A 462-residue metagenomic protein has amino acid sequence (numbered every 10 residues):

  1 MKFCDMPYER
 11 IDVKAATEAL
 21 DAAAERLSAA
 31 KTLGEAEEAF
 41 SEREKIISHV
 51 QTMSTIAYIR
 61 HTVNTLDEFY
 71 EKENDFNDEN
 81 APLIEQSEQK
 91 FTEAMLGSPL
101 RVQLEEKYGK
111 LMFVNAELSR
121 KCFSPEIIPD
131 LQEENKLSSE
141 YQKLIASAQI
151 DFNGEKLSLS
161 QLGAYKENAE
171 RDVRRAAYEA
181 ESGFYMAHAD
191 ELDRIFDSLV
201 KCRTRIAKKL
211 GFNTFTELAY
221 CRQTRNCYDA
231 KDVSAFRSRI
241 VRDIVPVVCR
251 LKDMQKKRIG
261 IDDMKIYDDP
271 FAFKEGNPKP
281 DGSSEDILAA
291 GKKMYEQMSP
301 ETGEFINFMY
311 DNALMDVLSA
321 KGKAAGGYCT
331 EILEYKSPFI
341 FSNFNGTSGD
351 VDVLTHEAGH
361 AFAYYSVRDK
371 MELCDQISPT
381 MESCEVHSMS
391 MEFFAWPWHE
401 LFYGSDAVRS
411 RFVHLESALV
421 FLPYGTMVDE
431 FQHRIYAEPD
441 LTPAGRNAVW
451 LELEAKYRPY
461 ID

Functional and structural regions predicted by a protein language model:
M1-N277, A290: A well-structured
C122-F123, E179-H188, Y228-S234, D269-P280 (+5 more regions): Glycine- and acidic
F196-A207, F212-N213, L251-Q255, G359-D369 (+1 more regions): Long, well-ordered alpha-helical segments
R242, V367, S378-A407, H414-L415 (+1 more regions): Post-HExxH zinc-binding segment in Zn-dependent metallohydrolases
R258, K274-Y335: Auxiliary, metal-adjacent structural segments of Zn-dependent hydrolase domains
D263-A290, A363, H399, V413-T426: Long, K/E/R/D-enriched contiguous segments that form extended
S342-S366, S388, F393, F431: Active-site recognition of the HExxH zinc-binding catalytic motif
P397-D462: Long, amphipathic alpha-helical stalk/connector segments used for oligomerization, subunit docking, or mechanical
